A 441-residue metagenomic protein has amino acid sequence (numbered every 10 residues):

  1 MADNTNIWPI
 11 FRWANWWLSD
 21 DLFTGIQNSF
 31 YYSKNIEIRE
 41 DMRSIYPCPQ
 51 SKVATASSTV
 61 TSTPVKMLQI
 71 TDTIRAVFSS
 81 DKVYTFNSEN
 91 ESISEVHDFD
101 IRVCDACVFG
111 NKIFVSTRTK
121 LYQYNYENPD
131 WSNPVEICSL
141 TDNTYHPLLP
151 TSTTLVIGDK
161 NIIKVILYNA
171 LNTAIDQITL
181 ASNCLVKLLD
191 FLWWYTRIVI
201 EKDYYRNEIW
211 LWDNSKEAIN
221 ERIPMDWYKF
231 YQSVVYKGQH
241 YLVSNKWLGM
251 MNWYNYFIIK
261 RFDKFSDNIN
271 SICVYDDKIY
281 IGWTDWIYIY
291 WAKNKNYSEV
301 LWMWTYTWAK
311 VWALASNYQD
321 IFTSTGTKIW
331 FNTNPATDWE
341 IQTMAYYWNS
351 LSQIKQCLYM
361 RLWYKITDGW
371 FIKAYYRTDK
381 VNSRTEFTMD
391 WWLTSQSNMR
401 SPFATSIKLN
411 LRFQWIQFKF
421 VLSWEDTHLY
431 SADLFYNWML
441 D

Functional and structural regions predicted by a protein language model:
A2-V83, N90-E91, I101-C104, V108 (+1 more regions): Beta-sheet repeat architectures centered on beta-propellers
V108-S116: Elongated alpha-helical scaffolds
F114-V115, L121-Y124, V156: Hydrophobic or amphipathic alpha-helical targeting/insertion segments
T117, D159, W283: Residues on the solvent-exposed faces and adjacent turns of beta-rich solenoids used to engage binding targets
K120-Y122, I162-I163, D203-R206, W247-G249 (+2 more regions): Short glycine/acidic-enriched loop and turn motifs that connect beta-strands
D130-P134, N172-I175: A short alpha->loop->secondary-structure connector
W131-P147: Asp-box/WD-like beta-propeller blade repeats and closely related beta-sheet repeat scaffolds
D142-L242: Solenoidal tandem-repeat scaffolds enriched in leucines and small polar residues
